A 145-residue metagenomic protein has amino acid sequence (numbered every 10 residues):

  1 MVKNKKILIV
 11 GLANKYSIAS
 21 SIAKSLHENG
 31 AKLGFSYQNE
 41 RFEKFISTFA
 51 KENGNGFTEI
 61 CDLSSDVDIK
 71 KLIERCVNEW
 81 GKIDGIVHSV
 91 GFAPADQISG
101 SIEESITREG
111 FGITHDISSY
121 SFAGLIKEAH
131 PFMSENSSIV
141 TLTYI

Functional and structural regions predicted by a protein language model:
V2-S36: Canonical Rossmann dinucleotide-binding motif of NAD(H)/NADP(H)-dependent dehydrogenases/reductases, specifically
K6-L8, I83-G91: Conserved hydrophobic beta-strands of the Rossmann-like cofactor-binding core in SDR/related NAD(P)H-dependent
G11-S20, G91-P131, E135-I145: Catalytic loop of short-chain dehydrogenase/reductase
H27, G81, M133-S134: A short hydrophobic alpha-helix cap/turn motif
N39-F42: Helix N-cap at the beta1-alpha1 junction of Rossmann-like dinucleotide-binding domains, i.e., the first residues
A50-V67: Rossmann-fold cofactor-recognition segment
S64-E79: Conserved Rossmann-fold cofactor-binding substructure of NAD(P)-dependent oxidoreductases
K82-I83, F111: Local beta-strand N-terminus motif with an aromatic residue
